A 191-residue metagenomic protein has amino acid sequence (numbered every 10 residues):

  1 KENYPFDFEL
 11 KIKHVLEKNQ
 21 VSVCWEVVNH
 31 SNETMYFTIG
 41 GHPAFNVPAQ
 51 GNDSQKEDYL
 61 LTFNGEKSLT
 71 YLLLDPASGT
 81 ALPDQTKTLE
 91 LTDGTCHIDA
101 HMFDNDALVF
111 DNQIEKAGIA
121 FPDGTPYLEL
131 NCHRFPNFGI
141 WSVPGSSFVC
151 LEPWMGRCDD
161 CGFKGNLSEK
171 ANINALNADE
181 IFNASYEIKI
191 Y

Functional and structural regions predicted by a protein language model:
K1-P43: Acidic, contiguous internal or C-terminal segments within carbohydrate-active enzymes that form a structured patch used
L10-I12, V23, Y59, A117 (+1 more regions): Hydrophobic residues positioned within well-ordered beta-strands of beta-sheet architectures
K11-K13, A171-L176: Beta-strand-rich interaction surfaces with strong enrichment in secreted/lumenal proteins
W25, N174-I190: Short Pro-Gly-centered flexible turn/kink motifs
H30-N32, P48, Y191: Short coil/turn motifs at secondary-structure junctions
M35-Y36, A44-C132: Active-site/ligand-binding surface loops and adjacent short beta/alpha elements that line catalytic pockets across
F121-D159: Glycine-rich active-site loops that engage anionic ligands at enzyme catalytic sites
C161-E169: Short, structured beta-strand/loop micro-motifs enriched in basic residues and often containing a Trp
